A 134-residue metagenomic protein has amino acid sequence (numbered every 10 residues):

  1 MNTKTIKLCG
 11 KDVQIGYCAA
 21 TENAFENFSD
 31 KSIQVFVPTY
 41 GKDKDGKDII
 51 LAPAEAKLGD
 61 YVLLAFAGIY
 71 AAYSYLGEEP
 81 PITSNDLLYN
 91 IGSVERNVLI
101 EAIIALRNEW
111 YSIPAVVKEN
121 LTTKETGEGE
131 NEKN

Functional and structural regions predicted by a protein language model:
M1-D12, I33-L51, Y75-N134: Charged interaction scaffolds used for protein-protein
I15-Y17: Short capping micro-motif at the N-terminus of alpha-helices
A19-T39: Short, surface-exposed, low-complexity cationic segments
S29, I69, Y73-L76: A broad structural signal for alpha-helix termini and local helix breaks/kinks
P53, K57: Conserved aromatic-histidine-acidic binding/catalytic patches
L58-Y61, E95: Generic alpha-helix initiation/capping and coil-helix boundary signal
D60-A71, E101-A105: Short, hydrophobic/amphipathic alpha-helical patches that form generic packing surfaces within helical domains
